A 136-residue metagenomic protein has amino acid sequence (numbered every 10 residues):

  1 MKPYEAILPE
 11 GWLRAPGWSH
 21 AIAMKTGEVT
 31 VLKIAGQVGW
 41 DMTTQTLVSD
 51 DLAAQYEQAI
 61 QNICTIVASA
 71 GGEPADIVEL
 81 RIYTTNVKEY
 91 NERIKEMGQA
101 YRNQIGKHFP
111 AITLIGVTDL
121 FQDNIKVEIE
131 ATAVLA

Functional and structural regions predicted by a protein language model:
M1-V78, T84-A136: N-terminal presequence-like segments and the immediate start of the first folded domain
